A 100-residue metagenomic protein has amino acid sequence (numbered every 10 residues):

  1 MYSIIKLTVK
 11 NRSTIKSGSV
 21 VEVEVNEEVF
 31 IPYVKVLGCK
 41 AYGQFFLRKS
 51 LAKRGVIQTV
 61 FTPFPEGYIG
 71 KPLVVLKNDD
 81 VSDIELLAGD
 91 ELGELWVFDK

Functional and structural regions predicted by a protein language model:
M1-K100: DUTPase catalytic domain/fold
